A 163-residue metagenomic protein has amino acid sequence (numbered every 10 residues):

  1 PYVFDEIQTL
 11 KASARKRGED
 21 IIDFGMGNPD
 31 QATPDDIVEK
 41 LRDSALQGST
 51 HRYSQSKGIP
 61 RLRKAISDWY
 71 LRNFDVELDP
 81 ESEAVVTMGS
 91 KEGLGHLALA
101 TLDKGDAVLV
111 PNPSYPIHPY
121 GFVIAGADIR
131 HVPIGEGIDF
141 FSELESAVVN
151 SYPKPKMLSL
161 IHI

Functional and structural regions predicted by a protein language model:
Y2-M88, H96: N-terminal small-domain helix-loop-helix segment of the aminotransferase-like
A100-F122: Conserved PLP-anchoring active-site segment centered on the Schiff-base-forming lysine
L109, M157-S159: Structural motif
N112, H131-G135: Short beta->alpha connector loops at strand-helix junctions that form conserved, small/polar/Pro-enriched
I124-I129: A short helix-loop-beta submotif of the ANL/AMP-binding
S142-P155: Short amphipathic alpha-helix with an adjacent loop that forms part of the alpha/beta core around
I161-I163: Conserved small/polar residues in nucleotide/adenosyl-binding loops
